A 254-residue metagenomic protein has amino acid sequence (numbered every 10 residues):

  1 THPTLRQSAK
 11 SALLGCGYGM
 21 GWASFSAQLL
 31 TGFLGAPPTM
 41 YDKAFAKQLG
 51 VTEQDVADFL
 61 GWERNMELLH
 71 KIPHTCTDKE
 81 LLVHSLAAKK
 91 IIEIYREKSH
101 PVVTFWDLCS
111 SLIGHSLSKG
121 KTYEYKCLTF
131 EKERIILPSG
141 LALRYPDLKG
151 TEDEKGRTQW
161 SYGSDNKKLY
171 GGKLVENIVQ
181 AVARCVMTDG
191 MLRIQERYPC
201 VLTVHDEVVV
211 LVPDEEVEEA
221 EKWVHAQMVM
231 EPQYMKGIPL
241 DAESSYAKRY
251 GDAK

Functional and structural regions predicted by a protein language model:
T1-K254: Conserved catalytic core of nucleotide polymerization and phosphodiester-bond processing enzymes
